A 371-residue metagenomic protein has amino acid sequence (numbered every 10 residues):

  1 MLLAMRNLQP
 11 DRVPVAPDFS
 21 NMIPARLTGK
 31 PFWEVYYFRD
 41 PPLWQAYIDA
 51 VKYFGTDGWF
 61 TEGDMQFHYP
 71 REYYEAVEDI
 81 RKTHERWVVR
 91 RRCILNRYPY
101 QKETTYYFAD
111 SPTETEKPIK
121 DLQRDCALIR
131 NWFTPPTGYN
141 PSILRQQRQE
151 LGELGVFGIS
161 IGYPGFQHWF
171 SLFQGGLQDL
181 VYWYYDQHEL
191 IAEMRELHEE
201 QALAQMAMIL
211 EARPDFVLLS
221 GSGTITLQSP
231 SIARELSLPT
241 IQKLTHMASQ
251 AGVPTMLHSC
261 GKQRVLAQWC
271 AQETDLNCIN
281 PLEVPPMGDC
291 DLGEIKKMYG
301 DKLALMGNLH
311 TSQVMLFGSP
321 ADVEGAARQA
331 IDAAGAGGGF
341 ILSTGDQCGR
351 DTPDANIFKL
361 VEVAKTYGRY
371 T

Functional and structural regions predicted by a protein language model:
M1-R39, D110-T371: Active-site loop segments of alpha/beta catalytic cores
A16-P24, V51, G55-H68: Ligand-binding clamshell of periplasmic/extracellular solute-binding protein-like
P31, P42, D57, E85 (+4 more regions): Short, low-complexity intrinsically disordered segments
L43-E62, M208, A212: Catalytic domains of carbohydrate-active enzymes, especially glycoside hydrolases
T61, I80-R81, V284: Short polar/acidic secondary-structure junctions
T61-E75, Y163-F166: Short, glycine/charge-rich beta-strand/loop segments that flank catalytic centers and engage negatively charged groups
H68-L128, L154: A contiguous, low-structure linker/loop signature
